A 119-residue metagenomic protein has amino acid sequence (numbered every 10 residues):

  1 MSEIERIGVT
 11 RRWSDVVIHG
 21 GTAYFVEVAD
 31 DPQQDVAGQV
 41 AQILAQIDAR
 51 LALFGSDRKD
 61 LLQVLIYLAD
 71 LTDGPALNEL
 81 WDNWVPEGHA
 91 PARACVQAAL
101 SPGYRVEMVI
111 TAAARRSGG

Functional and structural regions predicted by a protein language model:
M1-L62, L68-G119: N-terminal presequence-like segments and the immediate start of the first folded domain
